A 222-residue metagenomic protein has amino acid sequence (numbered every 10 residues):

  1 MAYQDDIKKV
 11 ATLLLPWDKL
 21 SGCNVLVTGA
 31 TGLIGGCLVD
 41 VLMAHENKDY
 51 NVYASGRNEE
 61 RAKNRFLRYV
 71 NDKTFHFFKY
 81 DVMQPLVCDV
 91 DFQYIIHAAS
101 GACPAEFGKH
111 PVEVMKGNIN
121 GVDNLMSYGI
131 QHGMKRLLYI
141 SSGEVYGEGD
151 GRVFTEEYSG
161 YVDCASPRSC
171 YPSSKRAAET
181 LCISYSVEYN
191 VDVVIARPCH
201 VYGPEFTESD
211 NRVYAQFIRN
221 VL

Functional and structural regions predicted by a protein language model:
M1-L26, D40: Non-catalytic terminal and boundary segments that flank Rossmann-like NAD(P)-dependent oxidoreductase
N24-A44: N-terminal Rossmann NAD(P)H-binding glycine-rich loop of SDR-like oxidoreductase domains
T28, S55, I95-G101, L137-G143 (+1 more regions): SDR active-site strand-loop-helix element
N47-A62: Conserved glycine-rich Rossmann-like NAD(P)H-binding loop of the short-chain dehydrogenase/reductase
K79-G117: NAD(P)H-binding glycine-rich loop region in Rossmannoid oxidoreductase-like domains and their noncatalytic homologs
H97, K116, D123-R168: Conserved Rossmann-fold NAD(P)-dependent oxidoreductase catalytic core, especially the SDR/UDP-sugar
D150-Y158, T180-L222: NAD(P)-dependent short-chain dehydrogenase/reductase
C170, S174: Active-site helix of classical SDR
